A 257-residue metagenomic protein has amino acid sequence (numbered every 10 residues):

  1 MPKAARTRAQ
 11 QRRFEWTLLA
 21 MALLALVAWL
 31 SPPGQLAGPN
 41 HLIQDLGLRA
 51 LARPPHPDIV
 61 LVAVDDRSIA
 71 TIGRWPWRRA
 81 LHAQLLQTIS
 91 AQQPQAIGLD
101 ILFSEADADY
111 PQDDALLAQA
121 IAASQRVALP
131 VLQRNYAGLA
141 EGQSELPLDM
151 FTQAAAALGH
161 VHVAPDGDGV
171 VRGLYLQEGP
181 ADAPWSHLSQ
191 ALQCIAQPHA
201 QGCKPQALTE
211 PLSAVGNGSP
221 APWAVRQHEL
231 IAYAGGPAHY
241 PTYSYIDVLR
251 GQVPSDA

Functional and structural regions predicted by a protein language model:
P2-A224, V253, A257: Non-transmembrane functional regions of envelope-associated proteins
D113, E229-L230: Conserved acidic
V225-Q227, A234-A257: Acidic, S/T/G-rich, low-cysteine, solvent-exposed domains in lumenal/extracellular/periplasmic regions of secretory
